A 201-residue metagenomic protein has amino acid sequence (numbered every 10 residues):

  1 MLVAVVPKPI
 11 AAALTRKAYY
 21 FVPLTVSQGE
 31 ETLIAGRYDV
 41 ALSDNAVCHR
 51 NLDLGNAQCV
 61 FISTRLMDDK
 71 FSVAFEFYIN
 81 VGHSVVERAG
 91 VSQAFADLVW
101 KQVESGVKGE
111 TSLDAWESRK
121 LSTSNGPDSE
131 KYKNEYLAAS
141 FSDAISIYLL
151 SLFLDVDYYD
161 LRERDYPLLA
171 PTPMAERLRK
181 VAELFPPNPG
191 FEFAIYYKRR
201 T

Functional and structural regions predicted by a protein language model:
M1, P9, A94, L98 (+1 more regions): Exposed alpha-helical structural elements
M1-F71, E183-T201: A metal-dependent hydrolase signature that marks the N-terminal structural subdomain at the beginning of catalytic folds
A4-A11, T15, W100-S112, S118-L121 (+2 more regions): Generic surface-pattern signal
I62-R65, G126-K131: Short helix/strand-bridging catalytic loops that position acidic/His residues to coordinate divalent metals and engage
K70-I79, H83-S84, E135, A139: Active-site alpha-helix of zinc metalloproteases
F71-F75, V86-T123, Y158-P167: Post-HEXXH active-site segment of zinc metalloproteases
G82-V91, I147, S151, D155: Alpha-helix capping at helix-to-loop junctions
D128-T201: Pan-zinc metallopeptidase signature
